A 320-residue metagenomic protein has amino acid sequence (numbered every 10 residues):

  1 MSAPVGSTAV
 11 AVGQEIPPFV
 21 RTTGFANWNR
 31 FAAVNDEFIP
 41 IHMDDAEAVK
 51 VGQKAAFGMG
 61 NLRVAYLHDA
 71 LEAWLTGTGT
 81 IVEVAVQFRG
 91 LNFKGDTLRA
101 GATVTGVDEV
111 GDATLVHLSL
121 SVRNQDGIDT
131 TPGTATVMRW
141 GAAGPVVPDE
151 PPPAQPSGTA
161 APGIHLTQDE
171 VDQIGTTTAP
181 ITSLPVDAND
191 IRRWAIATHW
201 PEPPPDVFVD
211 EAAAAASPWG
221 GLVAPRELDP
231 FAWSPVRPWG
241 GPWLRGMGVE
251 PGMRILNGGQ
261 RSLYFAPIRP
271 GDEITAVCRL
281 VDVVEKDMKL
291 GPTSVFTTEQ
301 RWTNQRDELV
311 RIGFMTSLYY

Functional and structural regions predicted by a protein language model:
M1-I16, F93-A179, G259, L263-Y320: HotDog/MaoC-like acyl-thioester-processing domains
S2-E83, G144-G259: Hot-dog-fold acyl-thioester-processing enzymes
F31, F88, W194, W219 (+3 more regions): Aromatic side chains
A55, R63-V107, R123, R279: Catalytic-pocket segment enriched in acidic/His residues
